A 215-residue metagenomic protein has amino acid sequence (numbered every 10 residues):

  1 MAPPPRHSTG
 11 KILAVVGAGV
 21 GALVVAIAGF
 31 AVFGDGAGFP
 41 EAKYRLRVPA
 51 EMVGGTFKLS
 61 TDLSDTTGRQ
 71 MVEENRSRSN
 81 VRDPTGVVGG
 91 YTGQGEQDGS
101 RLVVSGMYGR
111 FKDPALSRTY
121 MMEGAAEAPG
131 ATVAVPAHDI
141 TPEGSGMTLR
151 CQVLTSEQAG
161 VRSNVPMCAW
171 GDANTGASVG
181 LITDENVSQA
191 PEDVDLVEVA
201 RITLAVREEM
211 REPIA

Functional and structural regions predicted by a protein language model:
M1-P5, G21, A31: Intrinsically disordered, compositionally biased low-complexity segments in eukaryotic proteins
M1-V16: Intrinsically disordered, low-complexity Pro/Gly-rich regions
G17-I27: Core hydrophobic alpha-helical transmembrane segments of single-pass membrane proteins
V25-E41: Hydrophobic single-pass membrane-insertion segments
F39-P49: Alpha-helical transmembrane signal-anchor/signal-peptide segments
V48-P166, N174: A small/polar (G/S/T-enriched), proline-flanked helix-loop surface module common in exported/cell-envelope proteins
E143-A215: Extracellularly exposed regions in secreted/surface proteins, prominently low-complexity, repeat-rich
